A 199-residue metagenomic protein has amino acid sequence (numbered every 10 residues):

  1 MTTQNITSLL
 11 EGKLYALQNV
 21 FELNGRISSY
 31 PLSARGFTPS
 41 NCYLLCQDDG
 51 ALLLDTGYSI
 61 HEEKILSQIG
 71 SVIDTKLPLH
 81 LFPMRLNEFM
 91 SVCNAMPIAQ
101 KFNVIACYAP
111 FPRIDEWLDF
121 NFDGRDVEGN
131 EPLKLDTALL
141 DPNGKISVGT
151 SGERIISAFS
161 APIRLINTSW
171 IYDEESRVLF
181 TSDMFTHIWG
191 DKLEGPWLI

Functional and structural regions predicted by a protein language model:
M1-G50: Zn-dependent metallo-beta-lactamase
N5-L9, V104-T168: Metallo-beta-lactamase
A16, C42-L44, K145, T168-Y172: Conserved hydrophobic/aromatic beta-strand scaffold that supports enzyme active sites
V20, T56-Y58, L86-F89, S176-R177 (+1 more regions): Active-site metal-binding loops of divalent metal-dependent hydrolases
L23-N24, L86-V92, I114-W117, R164-I166 (+1 more regions): Active-site environment of divalent metal-dependent phosphoester hydrolases
L45-D48, V148-S151, I171-E175: Active-site beta-strand termini and strand-to-loop segments that position acidic
H61-Y108: Active-site metal-binding motif and surrounding structural segment of the metallo-beta-lactamase
I155, F159-I199: Metallo-beta-lactamase
